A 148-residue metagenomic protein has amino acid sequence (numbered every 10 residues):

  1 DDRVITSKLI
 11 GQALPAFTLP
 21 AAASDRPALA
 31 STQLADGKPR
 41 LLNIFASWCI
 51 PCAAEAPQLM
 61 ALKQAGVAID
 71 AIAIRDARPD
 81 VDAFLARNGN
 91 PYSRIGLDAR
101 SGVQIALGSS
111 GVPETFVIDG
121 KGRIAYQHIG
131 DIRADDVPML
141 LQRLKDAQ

Functional and structural regions predicted by a protein language model:
D1-P20, Q148: N-terminal targeting signals for export/organelle localization
P15, R40, V112-P113: Short loop/turn microsegments at loop-to-beta-strand junctions
T18-L41: A short beta-strand-turn-helix
L41-L42, I69, T115: Hydrophobic beta-strand anchors of alpha/beta hydrolase catalytic cores
N43-C49: Aromatic-flanked redox-active Cys/Sec active sites in thiol-based oxidoreductases, especially the WC-centered
A53-G89, A99-I105: Structural microenvironment flanking redox-active thiols in thiol-disulfide oxidoreductases
A86-P91, D98-Q148: Thiol/disulfide oxidoreductase modules built on the thioredoxin-like
